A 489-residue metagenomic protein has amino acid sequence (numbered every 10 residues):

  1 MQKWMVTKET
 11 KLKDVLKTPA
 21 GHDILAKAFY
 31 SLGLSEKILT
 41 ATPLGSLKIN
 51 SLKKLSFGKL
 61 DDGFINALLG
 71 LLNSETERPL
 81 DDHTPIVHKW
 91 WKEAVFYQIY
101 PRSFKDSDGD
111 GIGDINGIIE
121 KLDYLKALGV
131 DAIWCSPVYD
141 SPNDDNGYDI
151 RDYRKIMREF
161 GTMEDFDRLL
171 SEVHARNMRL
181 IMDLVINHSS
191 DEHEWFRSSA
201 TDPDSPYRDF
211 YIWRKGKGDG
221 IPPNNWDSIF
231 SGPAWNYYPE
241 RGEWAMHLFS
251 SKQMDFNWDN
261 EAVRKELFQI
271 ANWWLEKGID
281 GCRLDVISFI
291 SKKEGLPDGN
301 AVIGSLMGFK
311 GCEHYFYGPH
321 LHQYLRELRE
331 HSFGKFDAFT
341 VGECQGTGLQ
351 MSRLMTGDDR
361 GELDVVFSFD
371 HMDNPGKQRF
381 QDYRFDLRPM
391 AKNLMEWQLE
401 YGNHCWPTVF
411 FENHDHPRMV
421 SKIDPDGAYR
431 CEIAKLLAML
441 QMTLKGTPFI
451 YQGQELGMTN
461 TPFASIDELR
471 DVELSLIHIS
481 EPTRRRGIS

Functional and structural regions predicted by a protein language model:
M1-S103, D108, Y153: Mature N-terminal, pre-catalytic/accessory segment of carbohydrate-active enzymes
N73-S480, R484-R485: Active-site and adjacent substrate-binding regions of carbohydrate-active enzymes
